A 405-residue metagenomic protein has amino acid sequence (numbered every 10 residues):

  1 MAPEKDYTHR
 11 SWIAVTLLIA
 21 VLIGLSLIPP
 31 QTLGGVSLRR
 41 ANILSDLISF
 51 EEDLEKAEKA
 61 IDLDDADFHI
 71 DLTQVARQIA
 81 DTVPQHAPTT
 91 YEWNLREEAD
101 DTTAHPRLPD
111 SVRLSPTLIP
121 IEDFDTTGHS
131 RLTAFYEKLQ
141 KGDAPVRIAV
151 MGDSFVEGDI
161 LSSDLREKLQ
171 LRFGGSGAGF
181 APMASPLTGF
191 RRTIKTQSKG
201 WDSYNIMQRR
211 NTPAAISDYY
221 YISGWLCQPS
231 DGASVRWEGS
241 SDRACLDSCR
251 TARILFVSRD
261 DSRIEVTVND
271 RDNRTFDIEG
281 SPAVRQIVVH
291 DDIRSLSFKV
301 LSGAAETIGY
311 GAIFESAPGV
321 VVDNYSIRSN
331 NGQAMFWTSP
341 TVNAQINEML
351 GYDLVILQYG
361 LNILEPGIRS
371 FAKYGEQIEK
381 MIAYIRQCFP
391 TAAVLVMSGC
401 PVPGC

Functional and structural regions predicted by a protein language model:
A2-D71, A214-N273, G280, A304-E306 (+1 more regions): Alpha-helical cap/lid subdomain in secreted, periplasmic, or secretory-pathway luminal O-acyl-processing enzymes
P3, P29-P30, P84, P88 (+10 more regions): Proline-rich intrinsically disordered, low-complexity coils
L17-L18, P109, L114, D125 (+4 more regions): Homeobox/homeodomain signature
L54-V150: Membrane/wall-proximal cationic-aromatic binding patches
P120, F124-W201, E238-R328, Q333 (+1 more regions): Serine-esterase "nucleophile elbow" of acetyl-processing enzymes
K195-I222: Low-complexity, serine/threonine/proline-enriched polar segments
